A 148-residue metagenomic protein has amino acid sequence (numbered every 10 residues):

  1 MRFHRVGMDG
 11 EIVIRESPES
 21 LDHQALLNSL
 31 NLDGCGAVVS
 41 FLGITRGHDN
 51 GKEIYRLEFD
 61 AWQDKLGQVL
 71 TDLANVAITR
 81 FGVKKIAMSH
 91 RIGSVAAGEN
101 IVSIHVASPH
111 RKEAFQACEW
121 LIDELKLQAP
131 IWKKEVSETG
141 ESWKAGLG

Functional and structural regions predicted by a protein language model:
M1-N100, A107-G148: N-terminal, polar/charged subdomain of small-to-medium soluble alpha/beta proteins
